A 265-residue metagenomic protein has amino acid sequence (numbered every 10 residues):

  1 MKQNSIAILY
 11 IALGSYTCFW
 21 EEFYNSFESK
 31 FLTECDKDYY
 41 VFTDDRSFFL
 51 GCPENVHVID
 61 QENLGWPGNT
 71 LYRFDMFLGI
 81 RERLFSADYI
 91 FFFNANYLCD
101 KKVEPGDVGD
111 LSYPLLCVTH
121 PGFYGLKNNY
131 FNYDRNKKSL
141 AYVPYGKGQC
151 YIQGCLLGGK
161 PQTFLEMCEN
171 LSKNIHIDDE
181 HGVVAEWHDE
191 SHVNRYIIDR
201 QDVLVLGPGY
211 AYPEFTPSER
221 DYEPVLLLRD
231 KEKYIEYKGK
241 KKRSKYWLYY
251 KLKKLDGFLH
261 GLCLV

Functional and structural regions predicted by a protein language model:
M1-Y72, I80-S86, L248-V265: N-terminal anchoring/stem segment of glycosyltransferases
L13-S15, R46-S47, N63-L64, Y97-C99 (+5 more regions): Short, solvent-exposed loop/turn segments at secondary-structure junctions
Y40-V41, I90-N94, L116-C117, G158 (+1 more regions): A structural signal for short, well-ordered beta-strand segments and their strand-loop junctions that often border
C52-L64, F74, D107-C117, D221-L227: Active-site regions of enzymes building and remodeling cell-envelope glycoconjugates
Q61-F93, P105, H188-V193, I197-I198: A conserved donor-nucleotide-binding helix/loop in the catalytic core of Leloir-type glycosyltransferases
L98-K138: Conserved donor-nucleotide/metal-binding helix-loop-beta segment in metal-dependent transferases, i.e., the alpha-helix
S139, V143-K231: Catalytic core and acceptor-binding pocket of nucleotide-sugar-dependent glycosyltransferases
P224-V265: Long, low-complexity C-terminal extensions of enzymes
